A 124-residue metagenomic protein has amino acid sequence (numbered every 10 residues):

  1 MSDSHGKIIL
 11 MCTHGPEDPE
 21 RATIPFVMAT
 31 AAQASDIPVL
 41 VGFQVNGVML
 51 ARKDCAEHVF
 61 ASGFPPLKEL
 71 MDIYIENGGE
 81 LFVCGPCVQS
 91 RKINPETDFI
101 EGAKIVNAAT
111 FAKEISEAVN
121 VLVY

Functional and structural regions predicted by a protein language model:
H5-I9: Extreme N-terminal starter segment of soluble prokaryotic enzymes
L10-T23, C55: Short, glycine-rich nucleotide/cofactor-binding loops
A22-D36, V41: Histidine-anchored nucleotide/phosphate-binding helix
P38-Q44, L81-G85: Short internal beta-strands
G47-A61: N-terminal beta-loop-helix "entrance" segment that forms/cooperates in small-molecule cofactor or anionic ligand
H58-G85, S90: A glycine-rich helix N-cap at a beta->alpha junction
V83, I100-A103: Ligand-binding beta-strand-loop-alpha-helix segment within the catalytic cores of soluble metabolic enzymes
R91, V106-Y124: Short terminal interaction segments
